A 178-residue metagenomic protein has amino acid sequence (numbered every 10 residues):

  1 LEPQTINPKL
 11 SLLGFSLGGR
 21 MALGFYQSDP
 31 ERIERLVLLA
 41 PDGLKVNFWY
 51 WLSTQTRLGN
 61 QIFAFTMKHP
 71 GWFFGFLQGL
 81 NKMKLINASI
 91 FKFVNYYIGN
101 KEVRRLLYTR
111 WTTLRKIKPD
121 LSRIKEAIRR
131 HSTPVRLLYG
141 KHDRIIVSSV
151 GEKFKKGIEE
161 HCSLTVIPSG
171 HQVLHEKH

Functional and structural regions predicted by a protein language model:
L1-L10: Conserved acidic catalytic loop of the alpha/beta-hydrolase fold
G14-G18, A22: Gly/Ala-rich beta-loop-alpha elbow adjacent to hydrolase catalytic centers
Q27, R35-K68: Flexible "cap/lid" loop of the alpha/beta hydrolase fold
K68-R129: Conserved alpha/beta-hydrolase catalytic His-Asp/Glu region
R123-K125, T133, V147-K156: Short alpha-helix in the alpha/beta-hydrolase fold that links the catalytic acid
H131, L137-Y139, D143: Short beta-strand/loop motif that positions the catalytic acidic residue of the alpha/beta-hydrolase fold
I145, S169-H178: Catalytic histidine-centered segment of alpha/beta-hydrolase-like enzymes
K155-Q172: Catalytic histidine neighborhood in serine/cysteine hydrolases with alpha/beta-hydrolase-type architecture
